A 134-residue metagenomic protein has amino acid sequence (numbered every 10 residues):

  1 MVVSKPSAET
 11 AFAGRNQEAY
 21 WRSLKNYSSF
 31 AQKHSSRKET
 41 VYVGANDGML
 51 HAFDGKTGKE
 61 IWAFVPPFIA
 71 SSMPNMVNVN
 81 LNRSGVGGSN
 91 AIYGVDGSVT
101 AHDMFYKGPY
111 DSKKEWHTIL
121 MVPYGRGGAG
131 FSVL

Functional and structural regions predicted by a protein language model:
V2-L134: A fold-level detector for beta-propeller and closely related beta-sheet-rich head/sensor domains
